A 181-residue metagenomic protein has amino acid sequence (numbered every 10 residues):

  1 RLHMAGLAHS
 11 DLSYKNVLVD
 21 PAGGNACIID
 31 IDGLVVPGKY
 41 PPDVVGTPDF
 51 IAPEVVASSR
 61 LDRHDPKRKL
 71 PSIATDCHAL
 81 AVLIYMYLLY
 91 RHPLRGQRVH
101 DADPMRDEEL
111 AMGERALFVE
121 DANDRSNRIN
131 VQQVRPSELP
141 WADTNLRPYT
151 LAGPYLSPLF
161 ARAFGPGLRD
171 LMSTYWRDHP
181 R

Functional and structural regions predicted by a protein language model:
H3-P21: Catalytic-loop of the protein kinase fold
V17-R60: Activation segment/activation loop of eukaryotic-type protein kinase catalytic domains
V55-I73, Q97: Conserved end of the kinase activation segment
I73, I84-G165: Conserved C-lobe activation region of Hanks-type protein kinase-like domains
D76: Conserved catalytic-loop aspartate of Hanks-type protein kinases
L94, F164-P180: A conserved short helix/loop substructure at the end of the activation segment of eukaryotic-like protein kinase domains
